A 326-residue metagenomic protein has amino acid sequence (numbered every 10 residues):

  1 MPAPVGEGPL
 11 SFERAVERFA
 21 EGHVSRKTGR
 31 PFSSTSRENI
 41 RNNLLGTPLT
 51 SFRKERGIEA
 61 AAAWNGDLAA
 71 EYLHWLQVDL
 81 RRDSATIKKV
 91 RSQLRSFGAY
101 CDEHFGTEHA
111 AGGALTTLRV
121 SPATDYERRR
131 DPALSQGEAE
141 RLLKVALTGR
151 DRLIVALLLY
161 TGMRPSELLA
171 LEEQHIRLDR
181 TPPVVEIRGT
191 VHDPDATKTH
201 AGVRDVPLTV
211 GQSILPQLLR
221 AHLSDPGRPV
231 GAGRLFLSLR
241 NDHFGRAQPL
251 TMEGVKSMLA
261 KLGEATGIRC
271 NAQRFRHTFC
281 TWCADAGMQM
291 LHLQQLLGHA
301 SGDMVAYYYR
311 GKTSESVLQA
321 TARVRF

Functional and structural regions predicted by a protein language model:
R18-S36, N42-R129, R141: N-terminal core-binding DNA-recognition domain of tyrosine recombinases/integrases
H104-F105, L158-P182, L291-H292: Short, charged phosphate-coordinating catalytic segments
P122-E140, D195-V210, P229-G233, Q248-P249: DNA breakage-rejoining catalytic core of tyrosine-based enzymes
Q136-P165: Basic, Lys/Arg- and aromatic-enriched nucleic-acid-binding interface segment
A170-P216: Conserved tyrosine-mediated DNA breakage-rejoining catalytic core shared by Y-recombinases
T209-I268: Active-site/catalytic core of tyrosine-dependent DNA strand-transfer enzymes
K256-Q295, H299: Short, basic (Lys/Arg/His-rich) helix/loop patches that form interaction surfaces in the mid-to-C-terminal regions
L297-A322: Catalytic-site neighborhood detector that most strongly recognizes the C-terminal catalytic loop/helix of tyrosine
